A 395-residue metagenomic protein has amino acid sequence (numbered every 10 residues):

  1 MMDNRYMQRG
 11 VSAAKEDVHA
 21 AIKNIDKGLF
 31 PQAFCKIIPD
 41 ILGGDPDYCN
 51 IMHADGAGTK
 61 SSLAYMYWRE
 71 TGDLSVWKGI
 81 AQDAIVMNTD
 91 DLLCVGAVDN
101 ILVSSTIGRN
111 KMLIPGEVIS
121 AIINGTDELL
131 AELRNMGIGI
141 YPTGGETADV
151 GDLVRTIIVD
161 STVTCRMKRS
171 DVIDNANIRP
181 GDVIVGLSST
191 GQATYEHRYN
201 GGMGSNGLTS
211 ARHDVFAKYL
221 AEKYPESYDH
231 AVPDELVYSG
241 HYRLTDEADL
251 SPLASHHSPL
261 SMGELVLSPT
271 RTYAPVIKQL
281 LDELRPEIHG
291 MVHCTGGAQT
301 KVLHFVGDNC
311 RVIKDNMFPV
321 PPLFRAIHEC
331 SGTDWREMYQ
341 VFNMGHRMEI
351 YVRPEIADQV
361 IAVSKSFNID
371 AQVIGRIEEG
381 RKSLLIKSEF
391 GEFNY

Functional and structural regions predicted by a protein language model:
M1-Y395: Helix-biased detector of long, well-ordered alpha-helical tracts
